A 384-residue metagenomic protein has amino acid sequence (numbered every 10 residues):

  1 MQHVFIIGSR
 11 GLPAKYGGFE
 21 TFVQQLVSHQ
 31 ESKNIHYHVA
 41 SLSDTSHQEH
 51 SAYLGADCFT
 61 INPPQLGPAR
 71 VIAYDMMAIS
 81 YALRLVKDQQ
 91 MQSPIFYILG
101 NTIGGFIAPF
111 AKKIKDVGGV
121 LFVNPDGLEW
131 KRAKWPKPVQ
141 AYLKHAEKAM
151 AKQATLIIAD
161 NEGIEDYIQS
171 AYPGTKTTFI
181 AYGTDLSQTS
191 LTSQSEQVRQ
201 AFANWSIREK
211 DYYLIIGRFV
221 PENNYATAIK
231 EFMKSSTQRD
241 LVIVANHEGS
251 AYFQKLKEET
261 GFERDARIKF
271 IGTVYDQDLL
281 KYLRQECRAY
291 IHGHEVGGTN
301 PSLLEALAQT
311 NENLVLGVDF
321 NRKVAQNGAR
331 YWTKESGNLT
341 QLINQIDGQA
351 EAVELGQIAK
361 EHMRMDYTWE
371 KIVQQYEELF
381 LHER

Functional and structural regions predicted by a protein language model:
F5, A203-N223, I229-S236, V242: Conserved donor-binding/catalytic core segment of Leloir-type glycosyltransferases
S41, T45, T184, I216 (+2 more regions): Glycosyltransferase donor-sugar binding loop
I72-R84, S93-D126, G298: An aromatic- and histidine-rich active-site surface loop
V139-I157: Membrane-proximal helix-turn-helix segments that form the acceptor-binding/catalytic region of lipid-linked
G163, G183: Carbohydrate-associated surface elements
H294-E295: Aromatic "clamp/platform" in nucleotide-sugar-dependent glycosyltransferases that forms part of the donor/acceptor
A329-G337, N344-A350: Conserved acidic donor-binding segment of nucleotide-sugar-dependent glycosyltransferases
E351-D366, Q375-E378: A short, well-ordered alpha-helix in the C-terminal region of glycosyltransferases
